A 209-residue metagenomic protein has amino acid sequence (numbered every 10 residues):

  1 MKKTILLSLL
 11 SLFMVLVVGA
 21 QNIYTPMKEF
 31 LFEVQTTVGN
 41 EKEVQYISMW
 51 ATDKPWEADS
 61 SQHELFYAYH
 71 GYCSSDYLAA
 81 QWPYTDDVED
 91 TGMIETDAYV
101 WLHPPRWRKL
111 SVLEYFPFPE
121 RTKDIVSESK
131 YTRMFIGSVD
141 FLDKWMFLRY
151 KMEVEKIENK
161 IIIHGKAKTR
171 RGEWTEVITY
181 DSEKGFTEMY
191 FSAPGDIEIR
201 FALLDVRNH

Functional and structural regions predicted by a protein language model:
M1-T4: Positively charged n-region of N-terminal signal peptides that target proteins for export
L7-V17: Bacterial N-terminal signal peptides
Q21-H63, H70, A79, M134-H209: Acidic, serine/threonine-rich low-complexity disordered tracts
Y24-M27, Y77-I162: Solvent-exposed helix/loop surface patches that form functional interfaces
